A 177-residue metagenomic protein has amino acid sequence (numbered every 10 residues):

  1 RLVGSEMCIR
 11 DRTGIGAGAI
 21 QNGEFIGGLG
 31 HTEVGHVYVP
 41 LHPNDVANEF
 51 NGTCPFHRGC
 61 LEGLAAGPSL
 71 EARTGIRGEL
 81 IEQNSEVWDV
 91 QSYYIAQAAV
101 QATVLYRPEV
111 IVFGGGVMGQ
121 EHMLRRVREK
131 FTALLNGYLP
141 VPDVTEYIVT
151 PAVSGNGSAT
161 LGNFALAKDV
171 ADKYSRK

Functional and structural regions predicted by a protein language model:
R1, F25, L41-K177: ATP-binding/phosphotransfer module of carbohydrate and carboxylate kinases, centering on a glycine-rich
L2-C8: Short, small-residue-biased leader/transition segments that mark boundaries at the very start of proteins
I9-D11, L29, E62: Short, well-structured alpha-helical patches and their helix-loop capping segments that border functional surfaces
R10, I15-I20: Short beta-strand scaffold segments in enzyme catalytic cores
G18-N22, I26-G28, V39-P40: Short beta-strand-to-turn element immediately C-terminal to the catalytic PLP-Schiff-base lysine in fold type I
H31-G35: A short acidic/small-residue loop/turn micro-motif
